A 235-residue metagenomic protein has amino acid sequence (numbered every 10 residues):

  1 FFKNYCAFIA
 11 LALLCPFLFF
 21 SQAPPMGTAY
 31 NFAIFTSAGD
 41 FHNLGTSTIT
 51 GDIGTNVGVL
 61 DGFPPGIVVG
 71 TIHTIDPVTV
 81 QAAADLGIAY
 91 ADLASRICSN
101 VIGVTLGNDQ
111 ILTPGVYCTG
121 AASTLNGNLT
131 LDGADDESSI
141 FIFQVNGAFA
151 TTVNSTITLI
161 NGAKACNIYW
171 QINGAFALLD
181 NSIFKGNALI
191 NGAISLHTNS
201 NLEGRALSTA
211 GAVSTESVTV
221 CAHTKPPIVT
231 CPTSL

Functional and structural regions predicted by a protein language model:
F1-Q22, C231: Bacterial Sec-dependent N-terminal signal peptides
F20-P226: Solvent-exposed adhesion/ligand-recognition segments of exported proteins
P226-L235: Proline- and Ser/Thr-rich low-complexity, intrinsically disordered segments
